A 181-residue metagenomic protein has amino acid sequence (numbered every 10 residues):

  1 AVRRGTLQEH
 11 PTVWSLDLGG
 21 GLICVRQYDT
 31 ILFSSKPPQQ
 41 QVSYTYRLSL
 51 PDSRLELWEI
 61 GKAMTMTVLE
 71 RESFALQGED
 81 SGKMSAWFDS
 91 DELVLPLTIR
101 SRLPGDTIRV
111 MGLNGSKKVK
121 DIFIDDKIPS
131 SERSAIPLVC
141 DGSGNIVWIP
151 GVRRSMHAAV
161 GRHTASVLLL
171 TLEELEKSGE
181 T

Functional and structural regions predicted by a protein language model:
A1-T181: AMP-forming adenylation/ATP pyrophosphatase catalytic core
